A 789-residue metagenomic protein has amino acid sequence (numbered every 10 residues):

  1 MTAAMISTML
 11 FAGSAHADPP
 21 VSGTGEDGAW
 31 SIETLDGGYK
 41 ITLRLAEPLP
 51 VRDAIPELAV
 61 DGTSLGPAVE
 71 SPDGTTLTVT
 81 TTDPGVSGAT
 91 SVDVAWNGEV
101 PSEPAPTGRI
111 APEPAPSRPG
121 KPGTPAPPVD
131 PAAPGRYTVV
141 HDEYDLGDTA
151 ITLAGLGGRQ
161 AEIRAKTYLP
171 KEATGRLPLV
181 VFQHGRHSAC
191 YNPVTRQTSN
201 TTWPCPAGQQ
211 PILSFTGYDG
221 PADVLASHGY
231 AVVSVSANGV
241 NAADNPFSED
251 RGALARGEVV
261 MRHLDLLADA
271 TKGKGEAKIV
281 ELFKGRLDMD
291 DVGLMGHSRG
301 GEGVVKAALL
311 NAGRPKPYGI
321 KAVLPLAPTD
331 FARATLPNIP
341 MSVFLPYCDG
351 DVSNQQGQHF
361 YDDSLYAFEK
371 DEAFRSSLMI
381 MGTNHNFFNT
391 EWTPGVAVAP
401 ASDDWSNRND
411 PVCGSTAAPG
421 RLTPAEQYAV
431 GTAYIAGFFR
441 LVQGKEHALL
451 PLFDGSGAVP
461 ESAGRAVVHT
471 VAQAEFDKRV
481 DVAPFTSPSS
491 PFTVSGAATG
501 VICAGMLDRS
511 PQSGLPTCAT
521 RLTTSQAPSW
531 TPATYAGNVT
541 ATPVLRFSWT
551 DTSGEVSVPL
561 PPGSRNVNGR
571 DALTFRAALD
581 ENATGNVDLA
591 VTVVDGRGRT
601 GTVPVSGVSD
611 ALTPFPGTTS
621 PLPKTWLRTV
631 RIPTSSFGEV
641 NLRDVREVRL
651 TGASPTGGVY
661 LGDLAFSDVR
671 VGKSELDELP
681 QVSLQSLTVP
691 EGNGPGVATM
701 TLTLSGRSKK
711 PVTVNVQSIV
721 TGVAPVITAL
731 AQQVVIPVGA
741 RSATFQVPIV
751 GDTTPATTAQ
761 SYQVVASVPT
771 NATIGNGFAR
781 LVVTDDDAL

Functional and structural regions predicted by a protein language model:
D18-D36, P50, E57-L65, E70-G74 (+6 more regions): Alpha/beta-hydrolase-fold serine-hydrolase catalytic core, especially in secreted/extracellular enzymes
D18-F182, A189: Short conserved active-site loop signatures built around small residues
P19, G672-L789: Short boundary segments that mark the start of a structured unit
G85-S91, G638-V645, G751-Q763: Short glycine/proline/serine/threonine-rich loop/turn segments at secondary-structure transition edges
K171-G229: Short, surface-exposed "cap/lid" segments of acyl-processing enzymes
T216-P221, E249-M289: Alpha/beta-hydrolase active-site loop
I339-S415, P424: Active-site-adjacent alpha-helix of alpha/beta-hydrolase-fold enzymes
R546-D644, G652-Y660, A665-G672: Extracellular ligand-binding interfaces
